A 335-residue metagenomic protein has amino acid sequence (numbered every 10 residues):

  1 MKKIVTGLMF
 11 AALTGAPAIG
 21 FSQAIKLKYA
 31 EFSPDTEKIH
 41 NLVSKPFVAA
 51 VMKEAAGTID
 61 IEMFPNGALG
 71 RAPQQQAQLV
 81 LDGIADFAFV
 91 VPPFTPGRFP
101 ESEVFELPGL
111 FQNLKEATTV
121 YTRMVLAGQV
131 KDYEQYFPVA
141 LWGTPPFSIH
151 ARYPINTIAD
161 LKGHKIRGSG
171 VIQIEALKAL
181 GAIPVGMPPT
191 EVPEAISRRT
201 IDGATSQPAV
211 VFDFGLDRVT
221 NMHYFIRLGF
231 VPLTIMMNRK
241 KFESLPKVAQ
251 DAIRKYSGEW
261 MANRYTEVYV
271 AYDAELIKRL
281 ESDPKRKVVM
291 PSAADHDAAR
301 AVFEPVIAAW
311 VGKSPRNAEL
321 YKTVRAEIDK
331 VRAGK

Functional and structural regions predicted by a protein language model:
M1-L8: Bacterial N-terminal signal peptides that target proteins for export
A11-A12: Repetitive helical segments and hydrophobic/amphipathic motifs
G15-A16, N41: Residues in and immediately flanking transmembrane alpha helices
A16-S22: Sec/Tat signal peptide C-region and signal peptidase I cleavage site
Q23-K115, K131-K335: N-terminal secretory/targeting leader peptides
T119-Q135: Hinge/lid segment of periplasmic solute-binding proteins
